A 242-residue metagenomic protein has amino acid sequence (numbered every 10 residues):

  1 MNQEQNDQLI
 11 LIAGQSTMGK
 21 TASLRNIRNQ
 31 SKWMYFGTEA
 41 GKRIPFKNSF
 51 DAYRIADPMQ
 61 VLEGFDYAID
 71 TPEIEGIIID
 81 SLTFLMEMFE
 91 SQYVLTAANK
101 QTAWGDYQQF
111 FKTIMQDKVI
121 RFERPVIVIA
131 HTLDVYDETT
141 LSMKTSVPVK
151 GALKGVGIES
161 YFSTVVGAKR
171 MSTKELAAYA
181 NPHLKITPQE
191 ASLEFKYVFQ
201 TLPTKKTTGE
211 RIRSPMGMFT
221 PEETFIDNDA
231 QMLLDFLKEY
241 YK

Functional and structural regions predicted by a protein language model:
M1-I79, T83-F84: Conserved P-loop
N2, L24-N26, K118-V119, G155-E159 (+1 more regions): A general structural signal for short secondary-structure junctions and capping/turn motifs
A22, P45, M88-F89, D137-T139 (+1 more regions): Short glycine-/acidic-enriched loop or helix-start segments at secondary-structure transitions that form or flank
W33, E75, R124-P125, F162-S163: Conserved acidic residues
Y67, L85-M88, V165-A168: Conserved, well-folded catalytic cores of nucleic-acid-processing and energy-transducing macromolecular machines
G76, S81-V156: P-loop NTPase motor core
V126-G217: Phosphate-binding/switch region of NTP-binding enzymes
T207-K242: NTP-binding/hydrolysis catalytic cores, primarily Walker-type P-loop NTPases
